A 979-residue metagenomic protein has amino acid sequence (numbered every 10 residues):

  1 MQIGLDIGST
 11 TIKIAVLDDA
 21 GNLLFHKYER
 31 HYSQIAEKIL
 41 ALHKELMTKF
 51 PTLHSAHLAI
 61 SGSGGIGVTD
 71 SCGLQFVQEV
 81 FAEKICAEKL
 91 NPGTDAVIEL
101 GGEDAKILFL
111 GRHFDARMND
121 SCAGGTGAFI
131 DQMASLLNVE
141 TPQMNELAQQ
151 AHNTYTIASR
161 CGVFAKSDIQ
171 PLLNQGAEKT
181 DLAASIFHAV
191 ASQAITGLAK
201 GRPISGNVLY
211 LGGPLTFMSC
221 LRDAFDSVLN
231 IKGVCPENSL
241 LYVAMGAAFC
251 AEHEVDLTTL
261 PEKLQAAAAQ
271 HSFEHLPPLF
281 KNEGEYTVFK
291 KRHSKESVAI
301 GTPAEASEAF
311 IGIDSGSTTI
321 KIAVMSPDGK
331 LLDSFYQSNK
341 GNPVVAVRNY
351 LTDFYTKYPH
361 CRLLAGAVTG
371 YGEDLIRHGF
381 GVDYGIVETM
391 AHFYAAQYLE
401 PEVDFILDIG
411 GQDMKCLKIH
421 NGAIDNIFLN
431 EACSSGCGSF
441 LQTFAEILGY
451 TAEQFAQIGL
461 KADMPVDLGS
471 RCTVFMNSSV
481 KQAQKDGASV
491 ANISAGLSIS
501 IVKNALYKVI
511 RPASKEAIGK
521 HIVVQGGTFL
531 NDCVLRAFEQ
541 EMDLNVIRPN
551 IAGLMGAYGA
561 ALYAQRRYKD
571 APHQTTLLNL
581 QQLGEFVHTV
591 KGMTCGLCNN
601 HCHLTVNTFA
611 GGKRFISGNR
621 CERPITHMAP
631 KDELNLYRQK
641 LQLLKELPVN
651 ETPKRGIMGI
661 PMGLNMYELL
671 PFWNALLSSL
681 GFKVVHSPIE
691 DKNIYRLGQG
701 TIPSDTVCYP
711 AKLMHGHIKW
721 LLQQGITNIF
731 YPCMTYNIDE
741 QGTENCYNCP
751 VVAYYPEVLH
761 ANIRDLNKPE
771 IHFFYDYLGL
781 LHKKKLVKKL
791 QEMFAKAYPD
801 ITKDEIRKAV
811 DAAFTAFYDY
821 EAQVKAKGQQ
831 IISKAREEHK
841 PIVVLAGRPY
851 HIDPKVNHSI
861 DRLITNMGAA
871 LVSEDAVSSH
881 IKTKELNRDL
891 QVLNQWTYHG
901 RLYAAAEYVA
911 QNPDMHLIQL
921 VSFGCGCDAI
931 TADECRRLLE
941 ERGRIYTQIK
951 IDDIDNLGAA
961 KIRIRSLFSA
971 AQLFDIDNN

Functional and structural regions predicted by a protein language model:
M1-A20, T94-G111, I300-L332, V403-H420 (+2 more regions): Gly/Thr-rich phosphate-binding beta-strand-loop-beta motif of the actin/hexokinase/Hsp70
G4-K44, D115-A116, D120, I313-V345 (+4 more regions): Short glycine-rich, Thr/Ser-proximal phosphate-binding strand/loop in the N-terminal lobe of ATP-dependent enzymes
Q34-I35, R112-N153, L240-V243, F249-H253 (+10 more regions): Glycine-rich phosphate-binding loop plus the immediately following alpha-helix
G64, A199-V228, S239-V243, T369-G372 (+5 more regions): Glycine-rich phosphate-binding loops at beta-strand->alpha-helix junctions
F76-V80, D226-M245, D383-M390, E539-Y558 (+3 more regions): Conserved phosphate-binding/catalytic loops in two-lobed NTP-binding clefts
N119, A123-I130, C433-L441, L448 (+2 more regions): An N-terminal assembly and electron-transfer interface module characteristic of large anaerobic redox and radical
G127-Q132, E237-H271, Y394, G438-T443 (+2 more regions): Glycine-rich phosphate-binding/hydrolytic loop that grips phosphoryl groups
L182-G206, A247, K290-A299, G496-G519 (+1 more regions): Phosphate/ATP-binding catalytic cores across multiple sugar-kinase/actin-like superfamilies, primarily ASKHA
